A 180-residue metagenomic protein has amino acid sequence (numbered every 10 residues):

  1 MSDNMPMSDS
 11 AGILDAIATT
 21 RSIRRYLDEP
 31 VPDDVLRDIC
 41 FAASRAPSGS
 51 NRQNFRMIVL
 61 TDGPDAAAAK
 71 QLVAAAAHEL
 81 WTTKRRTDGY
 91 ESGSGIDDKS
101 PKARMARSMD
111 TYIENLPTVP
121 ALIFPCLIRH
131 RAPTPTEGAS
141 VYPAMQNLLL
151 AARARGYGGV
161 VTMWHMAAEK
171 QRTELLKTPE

Functional and structural regions predicted by a protein language model:
M1-R37, Q53: Specificity-determining recognition surfaces
T20-R24, A66, L150: Short, cationic motifs built from Arg/Lys/His that form the positively charged side of catalytic pockets
P30-V35, R52-D62, Y90-E91: Short secondary-structure junction/hinge motifs that connect adjacent elements
I39-S44, A121-L175: Small-aliphatic-rich amphipathic alpha-helix that forms the alpha element of a beta-alpha
R45-N51: Glycine-rich phosphate/pyrophosphate-binding beta-alpha loops
N51-N54, P117-V119: Short, basic and Ser/Thr-rich N-terminal targeting/leader segments
V59-A139: Glycine/small-residue-rich phosphate/adenosyl-binding loop
L176-E180: Short, intrinsically disordered, charge-balanced linker/junction segments flanking boundaries in proteins
